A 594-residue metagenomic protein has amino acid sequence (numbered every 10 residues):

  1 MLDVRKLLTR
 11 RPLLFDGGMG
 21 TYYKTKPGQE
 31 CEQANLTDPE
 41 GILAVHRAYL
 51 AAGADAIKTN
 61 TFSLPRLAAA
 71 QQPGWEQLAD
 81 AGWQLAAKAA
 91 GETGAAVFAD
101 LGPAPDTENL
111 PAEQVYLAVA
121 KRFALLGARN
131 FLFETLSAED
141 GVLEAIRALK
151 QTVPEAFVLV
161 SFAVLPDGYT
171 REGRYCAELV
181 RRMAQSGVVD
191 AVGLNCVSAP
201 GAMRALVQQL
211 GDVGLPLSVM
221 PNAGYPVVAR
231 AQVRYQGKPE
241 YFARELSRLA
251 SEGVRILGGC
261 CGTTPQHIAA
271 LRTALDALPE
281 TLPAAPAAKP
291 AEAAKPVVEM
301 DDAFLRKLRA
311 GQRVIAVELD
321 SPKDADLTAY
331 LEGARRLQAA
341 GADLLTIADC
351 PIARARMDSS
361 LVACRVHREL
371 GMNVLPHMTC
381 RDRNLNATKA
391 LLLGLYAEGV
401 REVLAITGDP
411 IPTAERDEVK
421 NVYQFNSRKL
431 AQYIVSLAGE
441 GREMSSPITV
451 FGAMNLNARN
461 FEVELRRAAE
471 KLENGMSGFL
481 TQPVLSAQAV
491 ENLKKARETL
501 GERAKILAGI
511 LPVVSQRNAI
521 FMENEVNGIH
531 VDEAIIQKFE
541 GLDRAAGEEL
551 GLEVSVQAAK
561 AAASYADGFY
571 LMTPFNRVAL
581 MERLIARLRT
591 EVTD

Functional and structural regions predicted by a protein language model:
M1-D594: Domain-level signal for soluble alpha/beta catalytic cores
